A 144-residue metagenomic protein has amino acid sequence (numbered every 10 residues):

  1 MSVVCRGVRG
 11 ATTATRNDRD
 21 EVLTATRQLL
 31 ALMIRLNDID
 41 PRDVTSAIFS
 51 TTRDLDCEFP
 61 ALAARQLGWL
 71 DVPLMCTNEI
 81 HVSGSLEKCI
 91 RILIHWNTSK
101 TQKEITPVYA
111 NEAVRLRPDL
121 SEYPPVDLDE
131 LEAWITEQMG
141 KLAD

Functional and structural regions predicted by a protein language model:
M1-D144: Terminal domain-initiation and capping elements
